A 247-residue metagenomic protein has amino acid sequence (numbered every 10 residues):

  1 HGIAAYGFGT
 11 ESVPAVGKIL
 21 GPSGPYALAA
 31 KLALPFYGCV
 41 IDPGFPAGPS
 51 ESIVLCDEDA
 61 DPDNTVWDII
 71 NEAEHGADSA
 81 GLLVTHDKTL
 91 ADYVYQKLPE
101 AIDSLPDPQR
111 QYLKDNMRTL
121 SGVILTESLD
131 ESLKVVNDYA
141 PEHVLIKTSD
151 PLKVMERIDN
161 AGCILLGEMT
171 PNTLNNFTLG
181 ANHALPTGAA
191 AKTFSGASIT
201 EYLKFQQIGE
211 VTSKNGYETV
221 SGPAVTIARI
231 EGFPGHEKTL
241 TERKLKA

Functional and structural regions predicted by a protein language model:
H1-A80: Conserved NAD(P)+-binding/catalytic subdomain of aldehyde/semialdehyde dehydrogenases
E11, L34-Y37, D68-A73, K97-A101 (+3 more regions): Short, solvent-exposed amphipathic alpha-helical segments in soluble enzyme and RNA/protein-processing domains
V16, D42, S79-V84, S104-N116 (+3 more regions): Flexible, glycine/charged-enriched surface loops at secondary-structure junctions
G44-T119, V123: A conserved active-site cap/scaffold subdomain adjacent to cofactor or substrate pockets
S52-D57, L83, T119-E127, A140-I146 (+2 more regions): Short, well-ordered beta-strand elements within core beta-sheets of diverse protein domains
N137-A247: C-terminal core of ALDH-fold dehydrogenases
